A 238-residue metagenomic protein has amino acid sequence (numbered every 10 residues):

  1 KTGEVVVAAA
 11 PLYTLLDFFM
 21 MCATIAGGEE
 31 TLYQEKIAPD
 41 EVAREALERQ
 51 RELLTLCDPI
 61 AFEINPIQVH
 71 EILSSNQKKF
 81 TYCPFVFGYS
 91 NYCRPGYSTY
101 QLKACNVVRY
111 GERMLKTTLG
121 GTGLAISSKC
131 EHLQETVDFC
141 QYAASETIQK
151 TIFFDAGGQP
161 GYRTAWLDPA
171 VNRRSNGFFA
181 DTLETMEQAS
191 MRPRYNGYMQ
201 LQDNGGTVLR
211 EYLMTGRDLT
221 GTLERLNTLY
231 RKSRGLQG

Functional and structural regions predicted by a protein language model:
K1, L54, P66-Y82, T207 (+1 more regions): Short helices/loops that flank or line small-molecule/ion binding pockets
K1-K36, Q77-F80: Extracytoplasmic/periplasmic solute-binding protein
F19-C22, Y33-P66, V107: Glycine-centered hinge/linker elements that transmit conformational signals in sensory and ligand-binding systems
L47-T55, H70, S127, T136-S145 (+4 more regions): Non-transmembrane alpha-helical segments in soluble domains of secreted/periplasmic/extracellular proteins
P66, C83-N91, T122: Beta->alpha turn/N-cap motifs
K79-V86, K103: Paired acidic/hydrophobic, glycine-rich loop segments that form the ligand-binding mouth/hinge of periplasmic-binding
R94-Q159: Extracytoplasmic/periplasmic substrate-recognition and gating elements
F154-T207, E211: Long, aromatic- and glycine/proline-rich binding clefts that accommodate carbohydrate-like moieties
